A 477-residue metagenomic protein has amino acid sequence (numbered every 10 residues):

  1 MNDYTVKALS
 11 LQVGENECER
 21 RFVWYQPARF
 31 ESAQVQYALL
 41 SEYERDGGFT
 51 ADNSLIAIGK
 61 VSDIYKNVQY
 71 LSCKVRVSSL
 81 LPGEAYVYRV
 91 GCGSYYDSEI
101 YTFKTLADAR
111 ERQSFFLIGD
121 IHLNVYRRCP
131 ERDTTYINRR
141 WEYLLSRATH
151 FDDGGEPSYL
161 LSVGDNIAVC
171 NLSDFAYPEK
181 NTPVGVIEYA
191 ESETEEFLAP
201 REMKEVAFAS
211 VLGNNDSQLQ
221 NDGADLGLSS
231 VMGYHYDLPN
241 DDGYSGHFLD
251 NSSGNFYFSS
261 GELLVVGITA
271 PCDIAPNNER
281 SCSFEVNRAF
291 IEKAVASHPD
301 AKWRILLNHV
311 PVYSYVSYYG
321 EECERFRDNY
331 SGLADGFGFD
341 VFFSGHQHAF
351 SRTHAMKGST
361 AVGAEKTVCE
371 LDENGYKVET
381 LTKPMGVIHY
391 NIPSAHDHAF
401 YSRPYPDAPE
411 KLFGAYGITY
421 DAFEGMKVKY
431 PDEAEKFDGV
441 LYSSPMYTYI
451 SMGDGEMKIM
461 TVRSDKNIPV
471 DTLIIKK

Functional and structural regions predicted by a protein language model:
M1-L212, D216-D250, A289-A296, G320-F337: Divalent metal-dependent phosphoesterase catalytic cores across multiple superfamilies
M1-Q34, L40-R45, I56-S62, Q69-S72 (+5 more regions): Metal-dependent phosphoesterase/phosphodiesterase active-site architecture
H122, N214-N215, H309, H346-H348: Histidine-centered divalent metal-coordination motifs
